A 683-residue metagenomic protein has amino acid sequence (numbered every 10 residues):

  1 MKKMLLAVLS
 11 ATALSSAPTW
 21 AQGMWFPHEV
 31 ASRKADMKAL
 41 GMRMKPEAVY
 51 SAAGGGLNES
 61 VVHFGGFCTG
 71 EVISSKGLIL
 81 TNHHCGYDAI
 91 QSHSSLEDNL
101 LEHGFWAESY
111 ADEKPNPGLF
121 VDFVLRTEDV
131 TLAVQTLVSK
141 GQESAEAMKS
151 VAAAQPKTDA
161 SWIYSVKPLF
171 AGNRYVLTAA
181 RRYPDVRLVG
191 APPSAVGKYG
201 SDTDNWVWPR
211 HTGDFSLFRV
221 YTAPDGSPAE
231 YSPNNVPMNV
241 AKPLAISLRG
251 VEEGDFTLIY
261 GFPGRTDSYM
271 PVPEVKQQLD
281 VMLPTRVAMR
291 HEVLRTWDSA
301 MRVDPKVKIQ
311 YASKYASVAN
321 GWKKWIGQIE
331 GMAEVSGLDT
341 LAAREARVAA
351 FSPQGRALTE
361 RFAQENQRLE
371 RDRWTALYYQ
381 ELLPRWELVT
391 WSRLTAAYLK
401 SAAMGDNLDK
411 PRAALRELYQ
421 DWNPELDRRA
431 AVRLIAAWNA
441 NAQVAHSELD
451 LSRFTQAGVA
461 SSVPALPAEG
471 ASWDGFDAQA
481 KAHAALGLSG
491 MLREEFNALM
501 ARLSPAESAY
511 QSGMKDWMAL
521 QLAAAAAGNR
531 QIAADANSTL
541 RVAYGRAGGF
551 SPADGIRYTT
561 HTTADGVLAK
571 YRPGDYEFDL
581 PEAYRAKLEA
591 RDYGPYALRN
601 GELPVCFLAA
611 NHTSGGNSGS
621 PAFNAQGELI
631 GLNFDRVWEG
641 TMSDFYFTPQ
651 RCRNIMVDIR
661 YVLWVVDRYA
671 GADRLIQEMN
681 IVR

Functional and structural regions predicted by a protein language model:
K2-R683: Terminal presequence/propeptide segments associated with secretion/organelle targeting and zymogen/polyprotein
